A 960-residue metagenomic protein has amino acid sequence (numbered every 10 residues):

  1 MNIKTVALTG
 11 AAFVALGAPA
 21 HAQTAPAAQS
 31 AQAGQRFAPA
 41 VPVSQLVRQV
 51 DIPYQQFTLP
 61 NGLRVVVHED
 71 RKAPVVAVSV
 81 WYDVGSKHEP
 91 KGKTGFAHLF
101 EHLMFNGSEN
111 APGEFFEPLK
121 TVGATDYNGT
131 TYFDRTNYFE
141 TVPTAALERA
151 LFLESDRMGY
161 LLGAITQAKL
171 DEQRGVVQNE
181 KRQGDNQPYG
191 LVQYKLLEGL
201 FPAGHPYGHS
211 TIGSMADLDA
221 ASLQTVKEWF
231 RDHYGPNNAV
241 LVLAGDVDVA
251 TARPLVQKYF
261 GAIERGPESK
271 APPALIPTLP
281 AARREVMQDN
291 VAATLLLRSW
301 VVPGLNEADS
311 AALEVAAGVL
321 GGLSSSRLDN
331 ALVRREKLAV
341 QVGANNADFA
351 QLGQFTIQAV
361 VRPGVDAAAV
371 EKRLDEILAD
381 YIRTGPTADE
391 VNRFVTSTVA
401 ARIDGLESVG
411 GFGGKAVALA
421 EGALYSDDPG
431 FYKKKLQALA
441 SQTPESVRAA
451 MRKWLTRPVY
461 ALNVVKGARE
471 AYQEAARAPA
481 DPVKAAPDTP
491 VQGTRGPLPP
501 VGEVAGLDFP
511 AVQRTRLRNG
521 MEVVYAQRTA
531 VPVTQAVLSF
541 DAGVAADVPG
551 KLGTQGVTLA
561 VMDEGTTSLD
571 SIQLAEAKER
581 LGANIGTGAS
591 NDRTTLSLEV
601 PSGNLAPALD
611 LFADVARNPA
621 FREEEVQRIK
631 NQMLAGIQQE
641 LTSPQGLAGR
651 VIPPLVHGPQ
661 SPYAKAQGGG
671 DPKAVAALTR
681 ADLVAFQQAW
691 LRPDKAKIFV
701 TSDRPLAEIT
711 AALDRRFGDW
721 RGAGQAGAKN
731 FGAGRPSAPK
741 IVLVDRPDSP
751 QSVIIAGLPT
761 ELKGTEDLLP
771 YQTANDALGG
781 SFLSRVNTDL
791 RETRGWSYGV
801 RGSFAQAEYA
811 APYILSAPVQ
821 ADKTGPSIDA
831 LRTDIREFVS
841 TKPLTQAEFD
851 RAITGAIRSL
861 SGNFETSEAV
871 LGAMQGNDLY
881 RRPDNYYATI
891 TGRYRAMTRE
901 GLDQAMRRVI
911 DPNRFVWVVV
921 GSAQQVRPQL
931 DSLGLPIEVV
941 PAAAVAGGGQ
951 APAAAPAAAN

Functional and structural regions predicted by a protein language model:
M1-A22: Gram-negative bacterial Sec-dependent N-terminal signal peptides
F13, A22-V66, D248-Q288, L295 (+12 more regions): Proteolytic maturation boundary segments
V66-H68, A73-K91, G95-L99, G113-Y160 (+18 more regions): M16 family metallopeptidases and their MPP-like homologs
S155-I165, Y259-P267, D375-P386, V615-F621 (+3 more regions): A common structural junction motif
R174: N-terminal cationic and glycine-rich segments that engage phosphates or anionic surfaces
Q178, D185: Carboxylate/His-rich catalytic cores and anion/metal-binding grooves
